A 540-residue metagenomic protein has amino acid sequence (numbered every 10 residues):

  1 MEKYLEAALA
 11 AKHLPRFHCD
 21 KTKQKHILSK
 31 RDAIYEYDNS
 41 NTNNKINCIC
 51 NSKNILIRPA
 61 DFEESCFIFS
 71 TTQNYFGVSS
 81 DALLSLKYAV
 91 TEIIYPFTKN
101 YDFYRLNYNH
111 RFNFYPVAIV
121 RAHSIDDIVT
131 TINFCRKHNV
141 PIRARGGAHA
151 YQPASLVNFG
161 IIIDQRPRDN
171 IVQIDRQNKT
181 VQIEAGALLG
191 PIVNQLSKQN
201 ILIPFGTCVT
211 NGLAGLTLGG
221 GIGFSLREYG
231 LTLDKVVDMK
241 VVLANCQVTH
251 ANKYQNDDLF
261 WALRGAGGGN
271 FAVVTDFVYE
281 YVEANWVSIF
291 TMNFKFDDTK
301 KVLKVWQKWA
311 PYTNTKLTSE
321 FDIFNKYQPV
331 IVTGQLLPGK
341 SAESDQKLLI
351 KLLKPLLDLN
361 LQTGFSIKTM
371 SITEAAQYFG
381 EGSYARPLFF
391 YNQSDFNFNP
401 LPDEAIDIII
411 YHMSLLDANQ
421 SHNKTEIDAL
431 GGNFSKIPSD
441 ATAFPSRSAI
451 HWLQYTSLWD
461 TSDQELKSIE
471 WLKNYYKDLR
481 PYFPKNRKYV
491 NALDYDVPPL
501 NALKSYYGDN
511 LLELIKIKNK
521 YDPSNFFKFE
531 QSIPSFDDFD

Functional and structural regions predicted by a protein language model:
E2-D540: Soluble FAD-dependent oxygen oxidases
